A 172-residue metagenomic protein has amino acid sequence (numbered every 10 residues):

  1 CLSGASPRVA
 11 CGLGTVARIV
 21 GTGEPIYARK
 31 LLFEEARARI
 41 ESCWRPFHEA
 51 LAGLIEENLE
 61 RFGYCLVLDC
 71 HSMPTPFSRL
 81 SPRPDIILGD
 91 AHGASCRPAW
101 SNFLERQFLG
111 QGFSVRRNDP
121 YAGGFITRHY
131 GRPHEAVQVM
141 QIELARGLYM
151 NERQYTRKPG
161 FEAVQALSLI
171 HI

Functional and structural regions predicted by a protein language model:
C1-R29: Short, His- and charge-rich active-site/binding loops that engage polyanionic ligands
A5, I40, D119: Glycine- and other small-residue-rich loops at beta-strand/loop junctions that grip anionic moieties
Y27-W44: Surface-exposed cleft-lining segments at the edges of enzyme active sites
I40-C43, F47-L54, V164-S168: Alpha-helical packing segments of well-folded alpha/beta enzyme cores
C43, H92, C96, P159-A163: Alpha-helix N-cap and loop-to-helix initiation/capping positions
P46-N151: Catalytic cores of processing enzymes, dominated by hydrolases/peptidases, characterized by acidic/His-rich
E143-L167: A hydrophobic, small-residue-rich beta->alpha segment in the mid-to-C-terminal subdomain of diverse proteins
I170-I172: Conserved small/polar residues in nucleotide/adenosyl-binding loops
